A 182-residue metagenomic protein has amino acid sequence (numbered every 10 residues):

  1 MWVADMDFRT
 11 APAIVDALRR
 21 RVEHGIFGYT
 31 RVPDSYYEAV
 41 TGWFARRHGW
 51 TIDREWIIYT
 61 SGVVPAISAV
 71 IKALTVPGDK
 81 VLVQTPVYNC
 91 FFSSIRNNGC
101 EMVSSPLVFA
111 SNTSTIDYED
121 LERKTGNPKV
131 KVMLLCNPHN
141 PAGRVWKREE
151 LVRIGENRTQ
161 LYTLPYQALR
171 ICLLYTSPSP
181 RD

Functional and structural regions predicted by a protein language model:
M1-G28: N-terminal "arm"/small-domain region of PLP-dependent enzymes with the aminotransferase-like
W2-V3, L134-C136, Y166-Q167: Short beta-strand segments
A4-F8, Y88, P138-P141, R170-I171: Short, solvent-exposed loop/turn segments at secondary-structure junctions
M6, L107, P180: Hydrophobic pocket-lining residues within nucleotide cofactor-binding pockets
F27-E156: Conserved core of the PLP fold type I
I57, A168-R170: Conserved Walker B
Q160-T163: A short helix->loop->beta-strand "cap" motif at the edges of active sites that frequently abuts
Y175-D182: Conserved small/polar residues in nucleotide/adenosyl-binding loops
